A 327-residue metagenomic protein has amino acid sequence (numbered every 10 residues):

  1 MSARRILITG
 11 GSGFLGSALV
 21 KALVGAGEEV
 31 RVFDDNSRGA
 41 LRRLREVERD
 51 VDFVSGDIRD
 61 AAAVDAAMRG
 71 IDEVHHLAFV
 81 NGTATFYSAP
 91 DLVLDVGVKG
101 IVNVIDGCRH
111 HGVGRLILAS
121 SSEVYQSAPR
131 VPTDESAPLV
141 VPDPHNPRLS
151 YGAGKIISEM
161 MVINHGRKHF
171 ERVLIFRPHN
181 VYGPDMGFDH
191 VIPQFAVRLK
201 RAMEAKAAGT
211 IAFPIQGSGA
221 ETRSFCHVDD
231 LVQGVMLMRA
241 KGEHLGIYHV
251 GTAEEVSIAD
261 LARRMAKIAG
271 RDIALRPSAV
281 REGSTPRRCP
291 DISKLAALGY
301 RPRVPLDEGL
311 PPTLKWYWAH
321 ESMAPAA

Functional and structural regions predicted by a protein language model:
M1-V181, P312, A319-H320: N-terminal Rossmann-like NAD(P)+-binding domain of SDR-like oxidoreductases, especially those catalyzing
G25, G56, R201-A327: C-terminal substrate-binding subdomain of Rossmann-fold SDR/epimerase-dehydratase oxidoreductases
L41-L44, E159, P193, A259 (+2 more regions): Short, surface-exposed alpha-helical segments at coil->helix boundaries
A63, E73, L92, K99 (+4 more regions): Residue-level recognition of oxygen-bearing side chains
I101-V102, I156-I163, P193-V197, V232-Q233 (+1 more regions): Conserved active-site helix of classical SDR/Rossmann-fold NAD(P)-dependent CH-OH oxidoreductases
S127-P129, P184-H190, K294: Short beta-loop-alpha junction of Rossmann-like oxidoreductase domains
P147-Y151, H179-D189, G217-V228, T252-E254: Glycine-rich "substrate-gating" loop/helix at the edge of Rossmann-like oxidoreductase active sites
